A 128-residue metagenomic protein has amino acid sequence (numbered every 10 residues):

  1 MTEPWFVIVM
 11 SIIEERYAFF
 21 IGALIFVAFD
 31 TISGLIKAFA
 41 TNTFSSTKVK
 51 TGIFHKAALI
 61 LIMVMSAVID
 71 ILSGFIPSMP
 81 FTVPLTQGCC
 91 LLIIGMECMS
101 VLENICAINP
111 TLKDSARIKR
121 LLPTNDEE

Functional and structural regions predicted by a protein language model:
M1-E15: Short, strongly hydrophobic alpha-helical membrane anchors
F6-V7, C90-E128: Membrane-proximal cytosolic segments adjacent to transmembrane helices
I13, Y17-F20, A57-A58, V83-M96 (+1 more regions): Alpha-helical transmembrane segments of integral membrane proteins, emphasizing hydrophobic/aromatic residues
G22-K48: Membrane-interface helix-loop junction between the first two transmembrane segments
A23-S33, L59-A67, C89-S100: Alpha-helical transmembrane segments of multi-pass membrane proteins
T43-L59: Juxtamembrane helix-capping/reentrant segments at transmembrane boundaries
F44-T47, F75-T82, A107-D114: Membrane interface segments of multi-pass transport proteins and intramembrane proteases
V68-I76: Transmembrane alpha-helix boundary signature
